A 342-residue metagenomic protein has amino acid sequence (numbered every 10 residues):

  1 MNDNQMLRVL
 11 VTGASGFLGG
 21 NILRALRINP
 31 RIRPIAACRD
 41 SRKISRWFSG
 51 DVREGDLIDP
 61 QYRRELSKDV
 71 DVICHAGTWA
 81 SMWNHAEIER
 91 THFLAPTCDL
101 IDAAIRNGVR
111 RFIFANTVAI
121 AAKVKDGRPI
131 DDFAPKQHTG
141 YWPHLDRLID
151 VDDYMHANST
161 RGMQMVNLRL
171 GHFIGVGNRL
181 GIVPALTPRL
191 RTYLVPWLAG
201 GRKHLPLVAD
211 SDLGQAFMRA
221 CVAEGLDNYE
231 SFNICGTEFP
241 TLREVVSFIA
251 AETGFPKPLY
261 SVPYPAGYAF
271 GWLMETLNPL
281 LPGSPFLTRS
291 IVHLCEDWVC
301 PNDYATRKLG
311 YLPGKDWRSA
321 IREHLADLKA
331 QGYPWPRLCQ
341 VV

Functional and structural regions predicted by a protein language model:
M6-N29: N-terminal Rossmann NAD(P)H-binding glycine-rich loop of SDR-like oxidoreductase domains
R42, R46-A95, A103: NAD(P)H-binding glycine-rich loop region in Rossmannoid oxidoreductase-like domains and their noncatalytic homologs
I88-D99, N107, D146-R147, V208: Glycine-rich NAD(P)-binding loop of the Rossmann-fold in SDR/ketoreductase-type enzymes
C98-L145: Conserved Rossmann-fold NAD(P)-dependent oxidoreductase catalytic core, especially the SDR/UDP-sugar
D126-F173, N178: Catalytic helix-loop patch of NAD(P)-dependent Rossmann-fold dehydrogenases
N158-L205, D210-S211, I249: NAD(P)-dependent short-chain dehydrogenase/reductase
R219-F286, N302, K308, W317-R318 (+1 more regions): Mid/C-terminal beta-alpha module of Rossmann-like enzyme folds, strongest in SDR-family dehydrogenases/epimerases
